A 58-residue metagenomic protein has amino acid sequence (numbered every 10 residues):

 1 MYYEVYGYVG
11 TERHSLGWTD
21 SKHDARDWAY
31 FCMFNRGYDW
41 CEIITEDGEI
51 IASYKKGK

Functional and structural regions predicted by a protein language model:
M1-S15: Short aromatic-glycine-(Arg/Gly/Cys) micro-motifs in beta-strand/loop hairpins
T11-W18, E49-A52: Surface-exposed loop/edge segments in extracytoplasmic proteins
D20-F31: Charged, amphipathic alpha-helical segments
F31-K58: Short, mixed-charge low-complexity intrinsically disordered segments
